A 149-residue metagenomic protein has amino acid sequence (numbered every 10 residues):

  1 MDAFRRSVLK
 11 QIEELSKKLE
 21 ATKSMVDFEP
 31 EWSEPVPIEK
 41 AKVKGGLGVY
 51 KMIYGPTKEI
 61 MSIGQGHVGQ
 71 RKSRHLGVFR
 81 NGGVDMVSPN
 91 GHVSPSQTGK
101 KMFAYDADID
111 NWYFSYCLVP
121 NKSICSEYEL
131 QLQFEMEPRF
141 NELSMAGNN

Functional and structural regions predicted by a protein language model:
M1-M61, Q65-N149: Boundary/linker segments flanking structured domains
